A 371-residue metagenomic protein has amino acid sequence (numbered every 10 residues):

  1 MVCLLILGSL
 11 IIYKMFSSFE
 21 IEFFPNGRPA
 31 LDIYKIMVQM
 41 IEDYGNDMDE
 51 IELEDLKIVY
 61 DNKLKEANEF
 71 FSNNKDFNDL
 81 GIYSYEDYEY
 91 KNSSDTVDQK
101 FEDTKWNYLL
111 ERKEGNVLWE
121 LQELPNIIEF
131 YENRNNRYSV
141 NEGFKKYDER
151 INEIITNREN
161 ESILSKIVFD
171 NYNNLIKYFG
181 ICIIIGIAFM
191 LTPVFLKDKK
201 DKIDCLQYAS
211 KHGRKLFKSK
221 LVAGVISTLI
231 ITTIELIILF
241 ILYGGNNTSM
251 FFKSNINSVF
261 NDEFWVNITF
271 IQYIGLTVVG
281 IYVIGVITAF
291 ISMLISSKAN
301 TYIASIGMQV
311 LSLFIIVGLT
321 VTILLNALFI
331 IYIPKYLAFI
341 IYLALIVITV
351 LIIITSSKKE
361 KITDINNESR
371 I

Functional and structural regions predicted by a protein language model:
V2-L5, Y302-I316, S369: Central hydrophobic cores of alpha-helical transmembrane segments in multi-pass integral membrane proteins
L7-L56, E123-D198, K218-K298, I333-Y342: Secretory targeting signals
E50-I155: Long, solvent-exposed extracytoplasmic domains/loops
D198, F240-K253, K298-Y302, I306 (+4 more regions): Membrane-interface elements of multi-pass transporters and channels
Q207-R214: Short helix-to-coil transition segments within interhelical loops that connect adjacent transmembrane helices
I230-L236, I315-T322: Hydrophobic alpha-helical transmembrane segments in multi-pass membrane proteins
L294-K298, I346-I371: Junction motif at the cytosolic side of a transmembrane helix
T320-I340: Extracellular/periplasmic helix-loop-helix junctions in multi-pass membrane proteins
